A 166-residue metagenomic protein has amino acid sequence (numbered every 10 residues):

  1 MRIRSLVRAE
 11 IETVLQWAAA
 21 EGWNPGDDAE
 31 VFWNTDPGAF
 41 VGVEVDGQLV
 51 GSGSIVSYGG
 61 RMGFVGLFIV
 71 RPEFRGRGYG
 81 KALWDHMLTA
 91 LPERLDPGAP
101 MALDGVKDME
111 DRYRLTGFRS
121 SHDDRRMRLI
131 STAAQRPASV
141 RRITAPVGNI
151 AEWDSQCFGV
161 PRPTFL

Functional and structural regions predicted by a protein language model:
M1-T13, A138-N149: A short beta-loop-alpha structural element at the N-terminal edge of CoA-dependent acyl/N-acetyltransferase catalytic
L6, F68-V70: Hydrophobic adenine-recognition pocket in adenosine-nucleotide-binding enzymes
I11, L15-S54, S155-L166: Active-site rim helix/loop that mediates acceptor-substrate recognition in acyltransferases
S57-G66, R75: A conserved beta-turn-beta hairpin within the catalytic core of GNAT-like acetyltransferases that forms part
F74, G78-H86: Conserved acetyl-CoA pyrophosphate-binding loop and the N-cap/start of the following alpha-helix in GNAT-like
L91-V106: Conserved GNAT acetyl-CoA-binding A-motif
R112-F118: Conserved active-site tyrosine of GNAT-family acetyltransferases
F118-L166: Amide-forming acyltransferase catalytic core, primarily the GNAT-like/NAT-type and related acyltransferase folds
